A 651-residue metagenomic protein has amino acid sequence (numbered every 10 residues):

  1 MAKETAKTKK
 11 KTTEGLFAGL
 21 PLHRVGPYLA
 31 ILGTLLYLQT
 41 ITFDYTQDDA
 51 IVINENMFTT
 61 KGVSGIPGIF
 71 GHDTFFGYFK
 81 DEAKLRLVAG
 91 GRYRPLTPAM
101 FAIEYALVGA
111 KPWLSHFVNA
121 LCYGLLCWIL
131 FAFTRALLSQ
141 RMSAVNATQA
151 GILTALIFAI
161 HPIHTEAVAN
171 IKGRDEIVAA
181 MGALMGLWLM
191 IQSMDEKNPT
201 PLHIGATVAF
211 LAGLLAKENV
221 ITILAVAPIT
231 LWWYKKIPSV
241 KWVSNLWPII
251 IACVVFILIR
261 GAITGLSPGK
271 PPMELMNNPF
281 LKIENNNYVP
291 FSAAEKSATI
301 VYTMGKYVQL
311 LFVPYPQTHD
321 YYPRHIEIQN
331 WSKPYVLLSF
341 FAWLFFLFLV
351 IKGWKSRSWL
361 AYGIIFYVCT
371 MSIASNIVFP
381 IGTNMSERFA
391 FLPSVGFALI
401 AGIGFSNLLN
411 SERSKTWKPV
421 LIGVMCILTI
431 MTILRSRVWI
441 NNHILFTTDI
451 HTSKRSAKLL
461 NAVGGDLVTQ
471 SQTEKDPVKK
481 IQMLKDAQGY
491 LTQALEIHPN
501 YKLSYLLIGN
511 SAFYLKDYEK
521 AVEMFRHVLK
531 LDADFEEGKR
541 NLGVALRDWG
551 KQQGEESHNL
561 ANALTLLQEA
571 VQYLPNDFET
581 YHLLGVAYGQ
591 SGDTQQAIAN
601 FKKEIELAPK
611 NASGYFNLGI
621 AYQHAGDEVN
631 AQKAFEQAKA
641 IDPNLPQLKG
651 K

Functional and structural regions predicted by a protein language model:
A2-Y518, M524-R526, D532, E537 (+3 more regions): Polytopic membrane enzymes that build or remodel cell-surface glycoconjugates and lipids
D449, Q493-A494, H527-V528, E569-A570 (+2 more regions): Canonical positions in the second alpha-helix
T452, I497, L531, Y573 (+2 more regions): Structural marker of alpha-solenoid helical repeat scaffolds
V468, L506, F513, R547 (+5 more regions): Position-specific recognition of the canonical hydrophobic site in helix A of tetratricopeptide repeat
V544-E556, L560, F578-T594, A599: Alpha-helical adaptor scaffolds
I620-K651: Terminal, low-structured helical/coil segments at or just beyond the last alpha-helical repeat
